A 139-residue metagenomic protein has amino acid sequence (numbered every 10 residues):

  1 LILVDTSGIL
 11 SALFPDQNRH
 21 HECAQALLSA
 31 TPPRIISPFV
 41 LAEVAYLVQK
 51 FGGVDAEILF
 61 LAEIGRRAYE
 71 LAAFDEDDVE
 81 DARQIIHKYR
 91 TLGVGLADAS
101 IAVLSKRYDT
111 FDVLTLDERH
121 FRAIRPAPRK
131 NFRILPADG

Functional and structural regions predicted by a protein language model:
L1, Y108-G139: Acidic, PIN/NYN-like endoribonuclease modules and their adjacent C-terminal/linker elements
L1-I36, Q49-A62, A127-P128, D138-G139: Short, well-structured N-terminal submotif of metal-dependent ribonuclease cores
S7-G8, F39, D77, R119: Alpha-helix/helix-capping structural signal
A30-T31, R66-R67, L92: Structured helix-beta-strand junction loops
S37-E43: Short, conserved active-site loops that position catalytic residues or coordinate cofactors/metal ions across diverse
K50-F51, R67, D77: Ribonuclease/tRNase effector modules and their secretory precursors
E70-L116: Active-site neighborhoods of divalent-metal-dependent phosphate/nucleic-acid chemistry enzymes
